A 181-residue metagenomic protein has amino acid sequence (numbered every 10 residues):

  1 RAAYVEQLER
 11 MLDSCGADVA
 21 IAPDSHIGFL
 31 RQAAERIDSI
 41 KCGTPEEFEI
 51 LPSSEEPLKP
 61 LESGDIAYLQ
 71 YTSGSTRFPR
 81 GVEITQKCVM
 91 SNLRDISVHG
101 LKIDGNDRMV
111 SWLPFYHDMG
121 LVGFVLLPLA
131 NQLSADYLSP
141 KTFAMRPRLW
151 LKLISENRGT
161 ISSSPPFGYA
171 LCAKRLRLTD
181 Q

Functional and structural regions predicted by a protein language model:
A3-V5, D13-G16, S25, A34-G43 (+1 more regions): Conserved adenylate-forming
L8, P57, W150: Acidic, amphipathic alpha-helical patches
A20, M109, S162: Receiver (REC) domain switch-region micro-motif
G43, S53-Y71, R77-F78, E83 (+2 more regions): Conserved pre-ATP/AMP-binding loop-to-beta segment of ANL
M90-R108, D118-T160, R175-L176: Conserved AMP-binding/adenylation subdomain of ANL enzymes
L113-H117: AMP-binding (ANL) adenylation modules
